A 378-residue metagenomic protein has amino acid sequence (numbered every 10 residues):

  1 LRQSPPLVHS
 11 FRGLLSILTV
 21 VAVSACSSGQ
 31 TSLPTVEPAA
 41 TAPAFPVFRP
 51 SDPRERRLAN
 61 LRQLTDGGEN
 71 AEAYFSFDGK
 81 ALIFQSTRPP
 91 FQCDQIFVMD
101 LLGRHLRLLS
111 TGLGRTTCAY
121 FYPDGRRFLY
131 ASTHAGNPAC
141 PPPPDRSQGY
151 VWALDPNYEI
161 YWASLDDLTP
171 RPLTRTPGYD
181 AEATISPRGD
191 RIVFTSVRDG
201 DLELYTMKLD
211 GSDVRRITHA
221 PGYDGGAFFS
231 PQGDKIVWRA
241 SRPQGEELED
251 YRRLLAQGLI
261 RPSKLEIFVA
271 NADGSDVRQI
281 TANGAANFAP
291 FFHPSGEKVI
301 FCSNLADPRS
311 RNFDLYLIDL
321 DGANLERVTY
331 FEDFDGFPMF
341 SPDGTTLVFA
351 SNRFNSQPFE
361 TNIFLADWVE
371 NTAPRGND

Functional and structural regions predicted by a protein language model:
S24-A25: C-terminal motif of bacterial Sec signal peptides marking the signal peptidase cleavage site
V36-A59, Y158: Blade/loop signatures of beta-propeller domains
D66-E69, S86-I96, T111-T116, A131-I160 (+9 more regions): A flexible loop/linker signature enriched in serine peptidases of the S9 family
F77-D78, P123-D124, P187-R188, P231-Q232 (+2 more regions): Residue-level detector of Asp-centered blade-edge/turn motifs that repeat once per structural unit in beta-propeller
L82-I83, F128, I192, I236 (+2 more regions): Hydrophobic beta-strand positions that form the internal "hydrophobic ladder" of WD40/Gbeta-like beta-propeller blades
D100-R104, S164-L168, K208-S212, N271-S275 (+2 more regions): Short loop/turn segments that connect beta-strands within beta-propeller blades
M339-D378: Blade-level signature of beta-propeller repeat domains, shared across WD40, Kelch, NHL, RCC1 and BNR/Asp-box propellers
